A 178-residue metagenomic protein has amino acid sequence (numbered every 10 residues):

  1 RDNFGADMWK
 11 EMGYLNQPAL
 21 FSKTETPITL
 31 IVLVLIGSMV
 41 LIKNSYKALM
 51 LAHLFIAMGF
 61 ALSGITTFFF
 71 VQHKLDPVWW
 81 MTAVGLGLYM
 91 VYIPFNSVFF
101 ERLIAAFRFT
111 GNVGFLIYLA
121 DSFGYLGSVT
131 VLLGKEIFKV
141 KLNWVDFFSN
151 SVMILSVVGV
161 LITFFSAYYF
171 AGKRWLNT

Functional and structural regions predicted by a protein language model:
R1-D7: Helix-loop boundary and gating motifs at the non-cytosolic
G5, M90-F109: Intracellular juxtamembrane helix-capping segments at the cytosolic ends of symmetry-related transmembrane helices
D7-I31, N112-F115: Loop-to-transmembrane helix entry
A19-L30, T82-L88, D146-L161: Alpha-helical transmembrane segments of polytopic membrane proteins
I31-L49: Helix-to-loop junctions at the C-terminal end of transmembrane segments in multipass secondary transporters
N44-P94: C-terminal transmembrane helical hairpin of 12-TM major facilitator-type secondary transporters
L103-K139: A late C-terminal transmembrane helix in Major Facilitator Superfamily
I137-V140, M153-T178: Multi-pass alpha-helical transporter architecture, strongest for 12-TM Major Facilitator/SLC carriers used
